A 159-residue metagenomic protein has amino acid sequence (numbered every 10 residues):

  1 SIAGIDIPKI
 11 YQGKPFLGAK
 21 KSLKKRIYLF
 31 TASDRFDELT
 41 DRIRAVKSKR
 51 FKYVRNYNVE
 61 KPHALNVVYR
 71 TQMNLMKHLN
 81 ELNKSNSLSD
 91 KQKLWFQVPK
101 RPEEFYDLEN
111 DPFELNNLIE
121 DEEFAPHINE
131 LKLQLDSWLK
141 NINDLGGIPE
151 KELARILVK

Functional and structural regions predicted by a protein language model:
S1-I2, E130: Amphipathic alpha-helical segments that form well-ordered structural scaffolds and often line/cohere around active
A3-E104: C-terminal cap/loop subdomain of S1 sulfatases and analogous C-terminal strand-loop tails that border
N58, S85-E103, L108-K159: Long, internal low-complexity/basic segments
